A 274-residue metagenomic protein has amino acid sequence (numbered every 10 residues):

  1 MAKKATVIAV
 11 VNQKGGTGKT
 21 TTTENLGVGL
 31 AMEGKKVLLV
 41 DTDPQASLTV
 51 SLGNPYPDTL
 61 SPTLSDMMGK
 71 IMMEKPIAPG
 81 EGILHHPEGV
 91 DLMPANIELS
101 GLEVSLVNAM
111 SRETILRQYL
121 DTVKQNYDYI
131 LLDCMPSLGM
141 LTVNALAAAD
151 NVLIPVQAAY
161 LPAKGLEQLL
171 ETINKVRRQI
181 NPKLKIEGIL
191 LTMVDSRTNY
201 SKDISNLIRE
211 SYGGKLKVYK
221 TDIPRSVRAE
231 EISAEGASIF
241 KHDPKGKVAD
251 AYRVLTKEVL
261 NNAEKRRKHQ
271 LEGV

Functional and structural regions predicted by a protein language model:
M1-V274: P-loop NTP-binding core
